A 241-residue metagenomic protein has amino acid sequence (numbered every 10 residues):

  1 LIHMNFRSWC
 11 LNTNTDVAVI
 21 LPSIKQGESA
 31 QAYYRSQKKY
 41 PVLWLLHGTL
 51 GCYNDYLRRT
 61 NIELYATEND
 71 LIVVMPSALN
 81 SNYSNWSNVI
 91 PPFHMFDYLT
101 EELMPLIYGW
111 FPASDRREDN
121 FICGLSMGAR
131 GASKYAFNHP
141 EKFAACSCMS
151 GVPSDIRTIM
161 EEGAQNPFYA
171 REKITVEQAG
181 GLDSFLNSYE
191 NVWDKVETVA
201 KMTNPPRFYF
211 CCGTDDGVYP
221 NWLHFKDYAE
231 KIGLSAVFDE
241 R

Functional and structural regions predicted by a protein language model:
L1-R241: Non-catalytic cap/lid and distal C-terminal segments of serine-dependent acyl enzymes
